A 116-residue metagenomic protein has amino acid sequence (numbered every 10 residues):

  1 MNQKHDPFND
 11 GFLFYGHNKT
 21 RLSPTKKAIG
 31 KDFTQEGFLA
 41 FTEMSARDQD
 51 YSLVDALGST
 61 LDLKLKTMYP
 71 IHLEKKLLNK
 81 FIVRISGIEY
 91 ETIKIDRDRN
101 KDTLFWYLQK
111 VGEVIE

Functional and structural regions predicted by a protein language model:
M1-K31: Active-site-proximal polar cores
K27-E116: Short, conserved turn/kink motifs that form compact alpha/beta structural patches or helix kinks used as
